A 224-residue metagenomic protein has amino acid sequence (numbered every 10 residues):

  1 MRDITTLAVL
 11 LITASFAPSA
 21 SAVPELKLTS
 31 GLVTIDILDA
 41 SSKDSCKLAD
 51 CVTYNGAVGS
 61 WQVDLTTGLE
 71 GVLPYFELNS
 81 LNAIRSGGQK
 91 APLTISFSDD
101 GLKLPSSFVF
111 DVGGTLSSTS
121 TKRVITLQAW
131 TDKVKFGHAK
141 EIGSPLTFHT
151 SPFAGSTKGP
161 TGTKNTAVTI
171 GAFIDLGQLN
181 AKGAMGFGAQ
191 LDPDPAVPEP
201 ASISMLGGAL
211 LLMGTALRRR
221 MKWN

Functional and structural regions predicted by a protein language model:
R2-V9, S202-S204: Sec-dependent signal peptide recognition, specifically the positively charged N-region followed immediately by
V9-L10, A20: Cleavable N-terminal signal peptides
T13-A14: Classical secretory targeting signals
A20, P195, P200-S202: Intrinsically disordered, low-complexity segments enriched in proline/serine/threonine
V23-A196: Helix-boundary and membrane-interface capping/anchor signal
E199-L217: A short, hydrophobic C-terminal helix/tail in secreted or cell-surface proteins
R220-N224: Short, charged juxtamembrane terminal tails flanking transmembrane helices
